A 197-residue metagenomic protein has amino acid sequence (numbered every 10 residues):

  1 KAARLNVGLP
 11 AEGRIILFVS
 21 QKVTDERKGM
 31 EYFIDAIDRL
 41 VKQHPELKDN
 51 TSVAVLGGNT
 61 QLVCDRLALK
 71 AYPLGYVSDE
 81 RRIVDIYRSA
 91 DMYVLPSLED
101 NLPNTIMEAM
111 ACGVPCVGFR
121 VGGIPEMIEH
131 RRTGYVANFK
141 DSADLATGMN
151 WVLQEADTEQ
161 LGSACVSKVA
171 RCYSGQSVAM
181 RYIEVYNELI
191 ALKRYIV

Functional and structural regions predicted by a protein language model:
K1-G8: A short helix/loop element that forms part of the nucleotide-sugar donor recognition site in Leloir-type
P10-K28, I34-D38: Conserved donor-binding/catalytic core segment of Leloir-type glycosyltransferases
L47-T51, G57-R81: Nucleotide-activated donor-binding/catalytic signature segment of Leloir-type glycosyltransferases, i.e., the conserved
D85-A90: Short alpha-helical donor nucleotide-sugar binding micro-motif in glycosyltransferases
L98: Aromatic "clamp/platform" in nucleotide-sugar-dependent glycosyltransferases that forms part of the donor/acceptor
P115-G118, I128: Short hydrophobic beta-strand element within catalytic cores of glycosyltransferases and related nucleotide-activated
H130-R131, Y135-S142, W151-A156: Conserved acidic donor-binding segment of nucleotide-sugar-dependent glycosyltransferases
D157-C172, R181-E184, E188: A short, well-ordered alpha-helix in the C-terminal region of glycosyltransferases
